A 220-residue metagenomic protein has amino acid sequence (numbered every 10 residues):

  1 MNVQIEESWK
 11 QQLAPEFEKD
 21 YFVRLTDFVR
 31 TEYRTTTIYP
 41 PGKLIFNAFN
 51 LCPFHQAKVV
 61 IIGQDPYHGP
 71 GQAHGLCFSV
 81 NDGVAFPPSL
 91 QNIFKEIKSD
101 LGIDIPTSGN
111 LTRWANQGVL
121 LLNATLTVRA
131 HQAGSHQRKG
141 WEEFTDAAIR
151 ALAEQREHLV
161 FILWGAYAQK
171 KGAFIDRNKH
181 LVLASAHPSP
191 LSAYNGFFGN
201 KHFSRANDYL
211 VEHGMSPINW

Functional and structural regions predicted by a protein language model:
M1-L13: Generic N-terminal amphipathic, Lys/Arg-enriched alpha-helix
V3, P15-L163, Y167-K170, I175 (+4 more regions): A polyanion-binding, active-site-adjacent surface
F197: C-terminal substrate-binding/active-site "lid" region of AdoMet-derived donor-dependent transferases
